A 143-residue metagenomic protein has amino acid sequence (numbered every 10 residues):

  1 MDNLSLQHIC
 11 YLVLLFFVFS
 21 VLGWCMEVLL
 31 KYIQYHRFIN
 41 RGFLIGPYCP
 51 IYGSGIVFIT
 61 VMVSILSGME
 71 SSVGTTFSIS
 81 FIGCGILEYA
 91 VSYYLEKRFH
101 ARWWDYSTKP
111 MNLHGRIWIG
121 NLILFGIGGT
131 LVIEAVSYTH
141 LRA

Functional and structural regions predicted by a protein language model:
M1-H8: Short, strongly hydrophobic alpha-helical membrane anchors
L4, Q34-F77, L95-A135: Functional transmembrane or membrane-interface alpha-helices that line membrane-embedded catalytic, ligand-binding
L15, V73-G83: Interfacial segments of alpha-helical transmembrane regions
S20-W24, I56, T60, F81-E88: Alpha-helical transmembrane segments of multi-pass membrane proteins
S20-W24, V28-H36: A structural feature that tracks compact, well-ordered secondary-structure segments with a strong bias toward
L87-L95: C-terminal TM-helix exit segments that contain a strictly Trp-centered aromatic cap at the helix terminus
T139-A143: Conserved small/polar residues in nucleotide/adenosyl-binding loops
